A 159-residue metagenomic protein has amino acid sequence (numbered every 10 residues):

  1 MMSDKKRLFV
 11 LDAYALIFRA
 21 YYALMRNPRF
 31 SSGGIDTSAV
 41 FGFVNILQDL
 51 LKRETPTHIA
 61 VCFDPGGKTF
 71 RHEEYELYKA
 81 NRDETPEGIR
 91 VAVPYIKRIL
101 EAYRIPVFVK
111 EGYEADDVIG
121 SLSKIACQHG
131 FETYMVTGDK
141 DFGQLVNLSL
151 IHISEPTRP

Functional and structural regions predicted by a protein language model:
M2-V136, K140-L150: Noncatalytic, basic helical substrate-engagement surface that gates or grips nucleic-acid strands
S149-P159: Residue-level detector of conserved catalytic or cofactor/ligand-binding positions in enzyme active sites
